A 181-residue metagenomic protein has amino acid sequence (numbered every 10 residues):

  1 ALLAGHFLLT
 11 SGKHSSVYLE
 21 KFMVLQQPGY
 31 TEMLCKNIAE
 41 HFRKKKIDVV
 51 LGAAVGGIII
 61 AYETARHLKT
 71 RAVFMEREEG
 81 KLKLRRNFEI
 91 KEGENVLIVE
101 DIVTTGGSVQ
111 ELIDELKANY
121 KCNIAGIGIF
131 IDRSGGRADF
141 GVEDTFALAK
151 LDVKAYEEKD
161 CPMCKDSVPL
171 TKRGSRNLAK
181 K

Functional and structural regions predicted by a protein language model:
A1-K181: PRPP-associated nucleotide enzymes
